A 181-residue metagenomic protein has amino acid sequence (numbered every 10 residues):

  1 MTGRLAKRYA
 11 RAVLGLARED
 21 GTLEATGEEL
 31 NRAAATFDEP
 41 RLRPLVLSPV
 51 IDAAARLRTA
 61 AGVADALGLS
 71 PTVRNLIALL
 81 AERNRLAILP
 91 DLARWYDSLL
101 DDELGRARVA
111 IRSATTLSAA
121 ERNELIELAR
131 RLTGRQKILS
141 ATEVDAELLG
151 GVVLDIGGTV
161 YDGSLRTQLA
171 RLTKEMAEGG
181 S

Functional and structural regions predicted by a protein language model:
M1-S181: Elongated, mostly alpha-helical coiled-coil "stalk/stator" tethers of large membrane protein machines
